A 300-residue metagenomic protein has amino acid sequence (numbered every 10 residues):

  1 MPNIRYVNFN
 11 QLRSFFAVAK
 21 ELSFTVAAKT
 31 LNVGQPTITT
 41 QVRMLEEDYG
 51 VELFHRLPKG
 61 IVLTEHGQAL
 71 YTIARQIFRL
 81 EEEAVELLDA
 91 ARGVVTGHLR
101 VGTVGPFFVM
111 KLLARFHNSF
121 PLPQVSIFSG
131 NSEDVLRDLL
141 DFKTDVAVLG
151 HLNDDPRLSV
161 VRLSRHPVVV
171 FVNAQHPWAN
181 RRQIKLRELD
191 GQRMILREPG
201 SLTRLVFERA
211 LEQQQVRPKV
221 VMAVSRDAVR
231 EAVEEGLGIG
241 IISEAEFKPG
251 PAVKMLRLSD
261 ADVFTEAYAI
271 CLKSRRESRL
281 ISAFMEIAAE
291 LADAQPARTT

Functional and structural regions predicted by a protein language model:
F16-G34: Short helix-boundary/capping micro-motifs
K20, E46-L63: A short LG(V/I)-centered, amphipathic sequence patch enriched for acidic residue(s) preceding the LG motif
R92-G93, L158-V168, V172-M194: Flexible hinge/capping segments at coil-to-helix
V94-P156, A223-R226: Central regulatory/effector-binding core of bacterial HTH transcription factors
K111, R257-R298: A late-sequence structural motif
N131-L136, L140-T144, L149-G150, G200-L256: Hydrophobic hinge/microswitch elements
D155-R162, H166, A228-R276: Beta-alpha-beta core module
W178, R193-Q214, E277-M285, A292-T299: Secondary-structure junction motif
